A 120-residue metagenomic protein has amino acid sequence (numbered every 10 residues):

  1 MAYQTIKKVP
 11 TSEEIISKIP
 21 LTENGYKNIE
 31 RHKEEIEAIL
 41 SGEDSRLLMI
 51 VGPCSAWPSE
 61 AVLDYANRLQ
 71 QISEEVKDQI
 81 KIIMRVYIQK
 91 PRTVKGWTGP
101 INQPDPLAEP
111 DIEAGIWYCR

Functional and structural regions predicted by a protein language model:
M1-E43: N- or domain-start disorder-to-order transition segments that initiate the globular core
Q4-K7, L21-N28, W57, A61 (+1 more regions): Catalytic cores of large soluble enzymes that bind and process phosphate-bearing ligands
N28-R46, A61-E75: Generic N-terminal targeting/processing segments that precede catalytic cores or assembly contacts
G52: Conserved, mostly hydrophobic/aromatic
N67-R120: A generic, well-ordered mixed alpha/beta core segment in the N-terminal half of proteins
